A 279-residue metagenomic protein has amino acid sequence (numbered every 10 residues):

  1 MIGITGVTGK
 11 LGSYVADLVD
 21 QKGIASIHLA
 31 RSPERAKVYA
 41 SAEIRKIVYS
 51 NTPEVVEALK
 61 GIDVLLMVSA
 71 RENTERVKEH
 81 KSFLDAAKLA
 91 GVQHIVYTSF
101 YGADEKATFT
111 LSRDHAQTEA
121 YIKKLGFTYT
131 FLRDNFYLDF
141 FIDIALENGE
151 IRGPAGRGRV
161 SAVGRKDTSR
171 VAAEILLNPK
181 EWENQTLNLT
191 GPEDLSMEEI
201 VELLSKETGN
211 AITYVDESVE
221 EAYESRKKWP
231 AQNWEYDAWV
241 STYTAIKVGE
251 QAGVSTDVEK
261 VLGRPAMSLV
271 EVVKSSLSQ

Functional and structural regions predicted by a protein language model:
M1-A36, S50-V56, K60-I62, R71-K81 (+7 more regions): Oxidoreductase cofactor-interface core, primarily capturing Rossmann-like NAD(P)-dependent enzymes
A40-N51: Rossmann-fold cofactor-recognition segment
A42-E43, I62, A211, P265: Secondary-structure boundary/capping positions in well-ordered alpha/beta enzyme cores
L66-V68: Periplasmic-binding protein-like
E220-Q279: A hydrophobic C-terminal alpha-helical subdomain
